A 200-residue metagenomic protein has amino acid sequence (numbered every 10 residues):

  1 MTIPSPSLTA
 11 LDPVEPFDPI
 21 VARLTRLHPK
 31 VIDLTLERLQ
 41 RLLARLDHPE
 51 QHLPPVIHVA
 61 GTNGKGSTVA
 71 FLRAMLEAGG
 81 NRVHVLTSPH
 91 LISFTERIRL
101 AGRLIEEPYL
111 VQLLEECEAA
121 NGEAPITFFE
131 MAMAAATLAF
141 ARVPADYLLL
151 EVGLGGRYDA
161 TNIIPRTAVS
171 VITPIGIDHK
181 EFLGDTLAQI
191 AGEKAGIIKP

Functional and structural regions predicted by a protein language model:
M1-I32: Charged, amphipathic alpha-helical linker segments immediately N-terminal to NTP-binding catalytic cores
L11-D12, K30-I32, L36-R45, P49-P54 (+2 more regions): ATP-dependent carboxylate-amine ligase catalytic core
I57-V59: Hydrophobic anchor at the beta1->P-loop junction of P-loop NTPases
S67-F71: Hydrophobic positions on the alpha1 helix immediately C-terminal to the Walker A/P-loop
N162-P174: Inter-motif core of Ras-like GTPase G domains
P174-F182: Conserved Switch II/interswitch segment of TRAFAC-class P-loop GTPases
A191-K199: Membrane-proximal helix-turn-helix segments that form the acceptor-binding/catalytic region of lipid-linked
